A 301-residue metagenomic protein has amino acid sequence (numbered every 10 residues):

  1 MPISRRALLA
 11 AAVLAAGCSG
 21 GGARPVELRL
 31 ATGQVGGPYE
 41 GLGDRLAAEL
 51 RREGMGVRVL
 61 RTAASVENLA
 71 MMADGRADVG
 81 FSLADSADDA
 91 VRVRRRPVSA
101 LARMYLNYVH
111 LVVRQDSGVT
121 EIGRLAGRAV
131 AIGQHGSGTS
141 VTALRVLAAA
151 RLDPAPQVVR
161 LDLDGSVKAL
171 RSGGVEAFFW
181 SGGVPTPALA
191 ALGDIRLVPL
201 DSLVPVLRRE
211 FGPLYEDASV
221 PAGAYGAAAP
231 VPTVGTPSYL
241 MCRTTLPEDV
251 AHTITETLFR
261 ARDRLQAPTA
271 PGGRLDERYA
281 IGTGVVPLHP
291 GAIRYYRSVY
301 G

Functional and structural regions predicted by a protein language model:
M1-A7: Bacterial N-terminal signal peptides that target proteins for export
A7-G20: N-terminal export signals
P25-E53, N107-S172, R278, G282 (+1 more regions): Bilobed "Venus flytrap"/periplasmic-binding protein-like clamshell domains and structurally analogous long
L28, L161-G173, G182-L197, R208-Y215 (+2 more regions): An extracytoplasmic/periplasmic, membrane-proximal ligand-sensing/linker region
L30-A31, V35-D74, D78-G80, A227-A228: Extracytoplasmic small-molecule ligand-binding "clamshell" domains of the periplasmic binding protein/Venus flytrap
A48-M55, A73-A77, A148-L152, R171-V175 (+2 more regions): Sec-exported extracytoplasmic/periplasmic mature domains
A77-G80, R96-Y105: Short beta-strand-centered segments that line the small-molecule binding cleft or hinge of alpha/beta clamshell
A84-S86, V93, S117, P154-L240 (+1 more regions): Pocket-lining segment of extracytoplasmic ligand-binding domains
